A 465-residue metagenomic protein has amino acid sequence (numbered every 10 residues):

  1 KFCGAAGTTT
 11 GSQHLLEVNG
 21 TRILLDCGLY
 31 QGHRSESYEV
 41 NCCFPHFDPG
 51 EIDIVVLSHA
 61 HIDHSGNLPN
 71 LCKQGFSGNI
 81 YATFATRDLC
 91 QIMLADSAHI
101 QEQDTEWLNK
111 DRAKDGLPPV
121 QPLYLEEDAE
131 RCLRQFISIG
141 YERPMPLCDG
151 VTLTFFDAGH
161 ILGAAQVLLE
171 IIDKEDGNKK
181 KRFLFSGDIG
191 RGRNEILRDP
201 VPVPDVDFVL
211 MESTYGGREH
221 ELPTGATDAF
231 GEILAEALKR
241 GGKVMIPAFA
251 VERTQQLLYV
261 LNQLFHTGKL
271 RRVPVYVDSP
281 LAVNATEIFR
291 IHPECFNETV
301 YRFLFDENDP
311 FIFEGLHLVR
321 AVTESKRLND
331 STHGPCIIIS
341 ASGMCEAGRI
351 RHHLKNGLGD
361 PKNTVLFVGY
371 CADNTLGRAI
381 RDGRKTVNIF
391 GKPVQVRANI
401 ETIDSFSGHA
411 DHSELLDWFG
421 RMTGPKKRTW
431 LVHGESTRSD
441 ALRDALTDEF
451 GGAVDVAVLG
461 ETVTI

Functional and structural regions predicted by a protein language model:
K1-G50, R131-R198, S325-H333, I337 (+4 more regions): Core dinuclear metal-dependent hydrolase active-site scaffold
A6-G11, V18-G78, A82-F136, I189-R198 (+3 more regions): Pre-active-site segment of Zn-dependent metallo-hydrolases
L25-C27, I52-H61, L68, I80-T83 (+10 more regions): Active-site neighborhood of phospho(di)ester-bond hydrolases with catalytic His/Asp-centered motifs
C27-Q31, D53, K180-S186, G192 (+5 more regions): Acidic/glycine-enriched edge-of-secondary-structure segments
D63, D88, L162, E252 (+4 more regions): Short alpha-helical
S97-I161, D176, P293-H333: Metallo-beta-lactamase
Q166, G190-D278, T364-G369, T386-A453: Cap/insert and terminal regions of metallo-dependent hydrolase folds
I233-D373, N388: Hard-cation-handling environments
